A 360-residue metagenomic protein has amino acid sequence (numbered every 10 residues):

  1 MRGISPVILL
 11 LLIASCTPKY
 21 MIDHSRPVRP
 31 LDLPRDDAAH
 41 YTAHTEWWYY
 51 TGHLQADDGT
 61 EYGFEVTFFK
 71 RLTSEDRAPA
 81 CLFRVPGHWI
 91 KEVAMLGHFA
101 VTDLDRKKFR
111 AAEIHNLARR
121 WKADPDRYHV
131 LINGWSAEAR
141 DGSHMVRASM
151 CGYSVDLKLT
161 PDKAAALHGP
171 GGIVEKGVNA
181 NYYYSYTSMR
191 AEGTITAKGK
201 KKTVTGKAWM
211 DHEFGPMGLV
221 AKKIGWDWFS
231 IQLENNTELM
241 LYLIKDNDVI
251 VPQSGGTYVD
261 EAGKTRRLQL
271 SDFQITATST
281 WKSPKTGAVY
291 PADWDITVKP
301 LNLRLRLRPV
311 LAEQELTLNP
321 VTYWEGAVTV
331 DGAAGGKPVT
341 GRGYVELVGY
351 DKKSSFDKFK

Functional and structural regions predicted by a protein language model:
M1-I4: Positively charged n-region of N-terminal signal peptides that target proteins for export
L10-T17: Hydrophobic h-region of N-terminal signal peptides that target proteins for export in Gram-negative bacteria
T17-K360: Structured soluble/peripheral alpha/beta segments that form catalytic or ligand/cofactor-binding pockets
